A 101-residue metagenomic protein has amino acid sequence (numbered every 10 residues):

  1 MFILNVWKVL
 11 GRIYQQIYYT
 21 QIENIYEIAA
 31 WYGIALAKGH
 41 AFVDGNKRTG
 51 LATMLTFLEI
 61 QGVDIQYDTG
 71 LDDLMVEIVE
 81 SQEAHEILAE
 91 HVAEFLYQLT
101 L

Functional and structural regions predicted by a protein language model:
M1-L101: FIC/Doc superfamily catalytic core
